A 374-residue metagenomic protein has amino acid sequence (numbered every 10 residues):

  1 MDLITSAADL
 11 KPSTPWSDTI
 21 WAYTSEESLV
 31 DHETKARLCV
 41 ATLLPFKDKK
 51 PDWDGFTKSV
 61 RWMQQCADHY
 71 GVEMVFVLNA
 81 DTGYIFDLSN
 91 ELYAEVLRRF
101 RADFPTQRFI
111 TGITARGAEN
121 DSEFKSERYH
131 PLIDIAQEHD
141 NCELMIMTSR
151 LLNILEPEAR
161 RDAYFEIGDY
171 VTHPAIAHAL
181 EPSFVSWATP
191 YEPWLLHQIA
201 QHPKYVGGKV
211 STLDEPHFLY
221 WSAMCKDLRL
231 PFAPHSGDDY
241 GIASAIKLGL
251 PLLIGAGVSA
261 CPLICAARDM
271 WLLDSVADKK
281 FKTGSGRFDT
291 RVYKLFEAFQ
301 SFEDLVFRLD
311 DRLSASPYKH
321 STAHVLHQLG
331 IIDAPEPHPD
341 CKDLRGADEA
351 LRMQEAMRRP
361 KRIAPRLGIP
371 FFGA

Functional and structural regions predicted by a protein language model:
L3-L29, T34, C39-P45, C66 (+3 more regions): C-terminal alpha-helical cap/extension of soluble enzyme domains
L3-P190, K342, G368-F371: Active-site beta->alpha loop and helix N-cap motifs at the rims of alpha/beta catalytic domains
R37, A80-G83, G112, G207 (+4 more regions): Glycine-centered flexibility sites
D52-S59, L92, V96, K125-R128 (+12 more regions): General structural feature for long, well-ordered alpha-helical segments within catalytic domains of soluble enzymes
W62, R99, E166, Q198 (+3 more regions): Alpha-helical scaffold segments in soluble metabolic enzymes
F109-D121, M145-A159, L180-Y191, S211-S222 (+3 more regions): Hydrophobic transmembrane alpha-helix bundles
G168-A315: Catalytic alpha/beta core domains of metabolic enzymes, predominantly
